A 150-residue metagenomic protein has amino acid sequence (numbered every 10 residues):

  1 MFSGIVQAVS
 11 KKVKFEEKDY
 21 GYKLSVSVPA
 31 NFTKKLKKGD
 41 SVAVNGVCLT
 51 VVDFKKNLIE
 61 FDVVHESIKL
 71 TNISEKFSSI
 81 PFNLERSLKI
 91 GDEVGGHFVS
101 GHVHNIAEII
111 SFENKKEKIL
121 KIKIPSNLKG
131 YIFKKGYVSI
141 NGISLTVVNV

Functional and structural regions predicted by a protein language model:
M1-V150: Conserved loop->alpha-helix
